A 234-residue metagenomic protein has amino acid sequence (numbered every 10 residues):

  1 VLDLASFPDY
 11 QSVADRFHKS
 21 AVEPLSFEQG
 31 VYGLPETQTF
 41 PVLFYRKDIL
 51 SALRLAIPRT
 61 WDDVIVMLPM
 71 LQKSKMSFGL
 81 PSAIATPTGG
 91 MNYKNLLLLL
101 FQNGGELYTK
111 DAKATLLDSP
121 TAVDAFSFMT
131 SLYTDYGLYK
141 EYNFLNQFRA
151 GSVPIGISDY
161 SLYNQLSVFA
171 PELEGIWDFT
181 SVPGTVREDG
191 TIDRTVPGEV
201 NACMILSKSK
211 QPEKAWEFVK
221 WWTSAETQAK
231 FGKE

Functional and structural regions predicted by a protein language model:
V1-P41, I65, N92-N95, E174-P183 (+1 more regions): Hinge/lid segment of periplasmic solute-binding proteins
P24-E36, P41, D63-A114, V153-I155: Extracytoplasmic/periplasmic solute-binding protein
G30, D48-I49, L162, E226-T227: Short, well-ordered alpha-helical scaffold segment located in the soluble/lumenal catalytic or ligand-binding core
P41-Y45, L100, C203-I205: Short glycine- and hydrophobic/aromatic-rich loop-to-beta-strand nucleating segment in the catalytic cores
D48-P58, E106-L107, D135, K208-A215: Short helix-loop capping/hinge motifs at secondary-structure junctions, enriched in acidic/polar residues
I49-L50, V66-L71, Y142-G156: Short helices/loops that flank or line small-molecule/ion binding pockets
M67-M70, D111-K140: Glycine-centered hinge/linker elements that transmit conformational signals in sensory and ligand-binding systems
Y163-L173, P183-E234: C-terminal lobe and pocket-closing loops of periplasmic/extracytoplasmic Venus-flytrap solute-binding proteins
